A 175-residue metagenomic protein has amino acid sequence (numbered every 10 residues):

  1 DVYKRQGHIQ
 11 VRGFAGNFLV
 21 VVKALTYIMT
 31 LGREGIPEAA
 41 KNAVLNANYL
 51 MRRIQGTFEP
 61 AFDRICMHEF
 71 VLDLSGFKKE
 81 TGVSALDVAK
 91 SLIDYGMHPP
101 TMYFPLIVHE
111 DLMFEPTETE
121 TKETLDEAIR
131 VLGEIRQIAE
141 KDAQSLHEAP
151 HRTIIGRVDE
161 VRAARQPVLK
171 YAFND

Functional and structural regions predicted by a protein language model:
V2-Y3: Short, small-residue-biased leader/transition segments that mark boundaries at the very start of proteins
Q6, V11, I28-D175: Non-catalytic terminal extensions of PLP-dependent enzymes
R12-K23: PLP-dependent aminotransferase class I/II
